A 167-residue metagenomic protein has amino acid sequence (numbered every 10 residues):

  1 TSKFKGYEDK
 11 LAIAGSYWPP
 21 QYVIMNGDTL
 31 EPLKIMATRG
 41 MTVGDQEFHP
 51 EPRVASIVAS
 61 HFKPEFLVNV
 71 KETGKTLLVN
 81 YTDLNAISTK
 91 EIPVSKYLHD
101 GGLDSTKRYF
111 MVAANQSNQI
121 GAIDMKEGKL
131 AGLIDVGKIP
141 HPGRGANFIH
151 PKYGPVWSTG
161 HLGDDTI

Functional and structural regions predicted by a protein language model:
T1-I167: Predominantly soluble domains enriched in secretory-pathway, periplasmic, or organellar proteins
